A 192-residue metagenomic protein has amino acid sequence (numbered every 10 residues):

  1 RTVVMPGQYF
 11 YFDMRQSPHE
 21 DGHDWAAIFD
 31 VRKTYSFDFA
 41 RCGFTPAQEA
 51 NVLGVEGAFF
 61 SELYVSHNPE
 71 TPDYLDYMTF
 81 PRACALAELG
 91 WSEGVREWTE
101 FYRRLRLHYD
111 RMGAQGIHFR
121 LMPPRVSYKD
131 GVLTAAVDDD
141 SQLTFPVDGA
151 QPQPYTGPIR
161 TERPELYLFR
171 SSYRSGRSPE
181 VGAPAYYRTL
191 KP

Functional and structural regions predicted by a protein language model:
R1-V132, D138: Flexible, acidic glycine-rich loops studded with aromatic residues
R103-P192: Short, compositionally stereotyped local motifs that mark structural "simplifiers"
